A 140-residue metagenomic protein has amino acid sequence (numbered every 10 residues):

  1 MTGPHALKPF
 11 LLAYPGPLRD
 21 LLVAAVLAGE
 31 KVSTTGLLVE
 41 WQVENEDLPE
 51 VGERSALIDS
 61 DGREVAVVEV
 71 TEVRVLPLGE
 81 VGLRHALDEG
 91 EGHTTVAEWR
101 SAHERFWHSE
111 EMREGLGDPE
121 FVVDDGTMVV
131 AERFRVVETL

Functional and structural regions predicted by a protein language model:
M1-V67, V73-L140: Mixed-charge, low-complexity intrinsically disordered regions
